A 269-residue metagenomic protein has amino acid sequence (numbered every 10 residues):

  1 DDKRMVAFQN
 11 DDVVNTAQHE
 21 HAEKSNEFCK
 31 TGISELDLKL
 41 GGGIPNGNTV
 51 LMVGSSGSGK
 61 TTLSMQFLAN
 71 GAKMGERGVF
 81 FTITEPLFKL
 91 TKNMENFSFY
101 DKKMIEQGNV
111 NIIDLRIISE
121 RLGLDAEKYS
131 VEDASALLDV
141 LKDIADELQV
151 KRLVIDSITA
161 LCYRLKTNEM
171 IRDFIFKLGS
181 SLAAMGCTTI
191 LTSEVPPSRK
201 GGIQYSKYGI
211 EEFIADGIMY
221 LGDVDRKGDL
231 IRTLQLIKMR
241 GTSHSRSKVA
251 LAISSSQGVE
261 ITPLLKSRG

Functional and structural regions predicted by a protein language model:
D2-N26, T242-G269: C-terminal regions of RecA-like/P-loop NTPase motor modules
V6-Y100: The Walker A/P-loop phosphate-binding site
C29-I33, D37, T61, M65 (+6 more regions): Amphipathic alpha-helical transducer elements in NTP-driven molecular machines
V50, K128-I214, I218: P-loop NTPase motor core
V50, V79-F81, N111-I113, I190 (+1 more regions): Hydrophobic/aromatic beta-strand patches that form the interior of the parallel beta-sheet core in alpha/beta enzyme
E76-T159: Conserved inter-motif catalytic segment of the P-loop NTP-binding fold
C187-S256: Phosphate-binding/switch region of NTP-binding enzymes
